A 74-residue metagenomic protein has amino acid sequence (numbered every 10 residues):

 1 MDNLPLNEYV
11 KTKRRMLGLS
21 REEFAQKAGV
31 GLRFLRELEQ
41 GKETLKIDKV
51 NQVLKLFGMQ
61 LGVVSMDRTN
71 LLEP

Functional and structural regions predicted by a protein language model:
M1-R15: A short, Lys/Arg-rich alpha-helix, primarily the initiator
Y9, S20, K46-K49: Residues that mark the N-terminal boundary/hinge immediately upstream of a DNA-recognition element
R15, Q26, K55: Short polybasic/polar patches that bind polyanions
S20-R36: Short alpha-helical DNA-recognition segment
D48-V64: DNA major-groove recognition helix of helix-turn-helix/homeodomain DNA-binding modules
G62-P74: Short, charged recognition helix plus adjacent turn of helix-turn-helix-like nucleic-acid-binding domains
